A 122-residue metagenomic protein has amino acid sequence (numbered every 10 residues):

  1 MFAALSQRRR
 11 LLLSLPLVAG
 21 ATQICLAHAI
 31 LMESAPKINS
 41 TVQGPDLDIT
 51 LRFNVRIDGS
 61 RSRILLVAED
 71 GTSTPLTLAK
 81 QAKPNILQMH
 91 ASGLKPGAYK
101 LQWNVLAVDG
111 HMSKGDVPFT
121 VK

Functional and structural regions predicted by a protein language model:
R8-L13: N-terminal export leaders
T22-A27: Sec/Tat signal peptide C-region and signal peptidase I cleavage site
S34, S40-G44, D48-V55, G110-K122: Extended, polar beta-sheet/loop recognition surfaces of beta-rich domains that mediate binding to diverse ligands
I49-T74: Short, surface-exposed alpha-helix to beta-strand junction/turn motifs within ectodomains of secreted and cell-envelope
T77-A82: Short beta-strand segments within Ig-like beta-sandwich modules, predominantly Fibronectin type-III
I86-S92: Exposed aromatic-hydrophobic patches
K95-L101: A glycine-anchored, Pro-Gly-centered beta-turn/N-cap motif
